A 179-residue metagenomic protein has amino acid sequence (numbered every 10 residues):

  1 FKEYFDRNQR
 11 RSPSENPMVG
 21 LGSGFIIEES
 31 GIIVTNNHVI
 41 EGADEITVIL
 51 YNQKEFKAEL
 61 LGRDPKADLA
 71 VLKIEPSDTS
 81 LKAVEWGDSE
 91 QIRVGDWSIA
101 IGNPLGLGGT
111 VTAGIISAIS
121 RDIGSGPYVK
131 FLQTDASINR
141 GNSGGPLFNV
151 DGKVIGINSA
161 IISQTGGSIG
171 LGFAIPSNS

Functional and structural regions predicted by a protein language model:
F1-S179: Serine-dependent protease modules
